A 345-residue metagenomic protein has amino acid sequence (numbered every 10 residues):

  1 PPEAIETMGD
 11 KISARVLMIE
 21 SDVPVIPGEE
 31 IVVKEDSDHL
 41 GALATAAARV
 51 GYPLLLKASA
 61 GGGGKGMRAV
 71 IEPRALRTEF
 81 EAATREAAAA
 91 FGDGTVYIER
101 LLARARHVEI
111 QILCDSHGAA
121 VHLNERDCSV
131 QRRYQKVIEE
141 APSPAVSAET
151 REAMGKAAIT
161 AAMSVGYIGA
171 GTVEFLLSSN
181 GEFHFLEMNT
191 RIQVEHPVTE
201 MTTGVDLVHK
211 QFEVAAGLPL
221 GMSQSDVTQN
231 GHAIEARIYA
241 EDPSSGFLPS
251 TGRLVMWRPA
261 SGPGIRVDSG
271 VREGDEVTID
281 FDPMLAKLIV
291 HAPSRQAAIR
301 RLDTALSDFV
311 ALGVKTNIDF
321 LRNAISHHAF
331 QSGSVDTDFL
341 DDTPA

Functional and structural regions predicted by a protein language model:
P1-V173, L177-Q193: N-terminal beta-alpha lobe that positions the nucleotide/phosphoryl donor in ATP/NTP-coupled carboxylate activation
A158, P197-A345: Catalytic cores of soluble metabolic enzymes centered on carboxylation/carboxyl-transfer
